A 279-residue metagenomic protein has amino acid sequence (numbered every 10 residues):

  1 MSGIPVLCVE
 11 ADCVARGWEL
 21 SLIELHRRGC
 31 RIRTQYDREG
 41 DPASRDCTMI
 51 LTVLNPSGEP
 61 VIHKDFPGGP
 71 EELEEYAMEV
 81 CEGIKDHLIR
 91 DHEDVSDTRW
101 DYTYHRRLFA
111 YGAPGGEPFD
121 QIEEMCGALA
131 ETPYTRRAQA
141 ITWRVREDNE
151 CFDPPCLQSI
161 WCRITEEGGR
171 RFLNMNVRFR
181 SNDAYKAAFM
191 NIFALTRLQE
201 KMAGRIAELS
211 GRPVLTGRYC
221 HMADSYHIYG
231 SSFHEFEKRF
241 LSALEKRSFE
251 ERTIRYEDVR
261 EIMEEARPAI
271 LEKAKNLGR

Functional and structural regions predicted by a protein language model:
M1-R279: Terminal, non-catalytic protein-protein interaction segments that mediate quaternary/complex assembly
